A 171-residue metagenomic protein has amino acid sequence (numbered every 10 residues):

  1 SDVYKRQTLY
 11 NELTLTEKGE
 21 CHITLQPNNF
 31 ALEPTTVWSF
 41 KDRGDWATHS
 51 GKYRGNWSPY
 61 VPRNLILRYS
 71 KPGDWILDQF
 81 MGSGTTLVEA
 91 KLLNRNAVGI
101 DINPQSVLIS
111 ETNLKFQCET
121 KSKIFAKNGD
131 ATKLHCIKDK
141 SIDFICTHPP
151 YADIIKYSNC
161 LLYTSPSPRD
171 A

Functional and structural regions predicted by a protein language model:
S1-Q7, Y163-A171: Single conserved hydrophobic/aromatic residue that forms the stacking wall/gate of nucleotide- or nucleobase-binding
T8-P72: S-adenosyl-L-methionine
D74-F80: Conserved class I S-adenosyl-L-methionine
N103: Conserved SAM/SAH-binding beta-strand->alpha-helix loop
S110: Conserved SAM-binding loop
E119-A131: Conserved SAM-binding strand-loop segment of SAM-dependent methyltransferases
H135-F144: A short acidic, Gly/Pro-enriched loop at the edge of an enzyme's catalytic core that lines a small-molecule cofactor
F144-S165, R169: Mobile active-site "lid"/loop adjacent to the S-adenosyl-L-methionine
